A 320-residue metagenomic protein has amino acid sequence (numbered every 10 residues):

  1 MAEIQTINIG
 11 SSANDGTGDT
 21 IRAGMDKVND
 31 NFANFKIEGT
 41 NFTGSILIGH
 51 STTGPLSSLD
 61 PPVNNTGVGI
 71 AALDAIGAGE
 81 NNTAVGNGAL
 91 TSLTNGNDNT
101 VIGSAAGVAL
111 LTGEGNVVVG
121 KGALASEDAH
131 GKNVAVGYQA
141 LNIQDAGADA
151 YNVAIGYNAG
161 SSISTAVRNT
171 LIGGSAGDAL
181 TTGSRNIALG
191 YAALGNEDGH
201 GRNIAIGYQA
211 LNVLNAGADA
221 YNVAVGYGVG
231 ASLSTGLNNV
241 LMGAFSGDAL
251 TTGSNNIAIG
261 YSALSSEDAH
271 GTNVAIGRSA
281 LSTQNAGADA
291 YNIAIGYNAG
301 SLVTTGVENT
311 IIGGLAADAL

Functional and structural regions predicted by a protein language model:
M1-N34: Extracellular "spike/adhesin" assembly and maturation modules and analogous cytosolic coiled-coil scaffolds
N34-L320: Glycine- and small/polar-enriched repetitive beta-structure motifs of secreted/surface proteins
